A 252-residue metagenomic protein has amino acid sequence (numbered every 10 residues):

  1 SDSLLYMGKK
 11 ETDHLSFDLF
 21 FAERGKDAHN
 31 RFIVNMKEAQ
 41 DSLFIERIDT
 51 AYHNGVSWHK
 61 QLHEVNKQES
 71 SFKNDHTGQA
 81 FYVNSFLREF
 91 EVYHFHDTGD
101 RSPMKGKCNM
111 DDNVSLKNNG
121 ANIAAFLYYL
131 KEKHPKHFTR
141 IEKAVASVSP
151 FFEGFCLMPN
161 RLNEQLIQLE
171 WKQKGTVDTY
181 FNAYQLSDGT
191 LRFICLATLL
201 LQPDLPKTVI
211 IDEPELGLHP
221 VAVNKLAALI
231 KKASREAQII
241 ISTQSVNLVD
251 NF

Functional and structural regions predicted by a protein language model:
S1, Q165-F252: Switch/communication elements of ASCE P-loop NTPase nucleotide-binding domains
S1-A39: Conserved P-loop NTP-binding catalytic core
Y6, V56-K60, F181: Residues at secondary-structure transition points
L15, R88, Q165-I167: Change "...and in nucleic-acid phosphodiester-cleaving endonucleases..." to "...and in nucleic-acid processing enzymes
L19-G25, Y52-N54, W171-G175: Short acidic, glycine-rich loop/turn motifs
R24-L157: Electropositive, glycine-dotted interaction segments that contact anionic polymers or phosphate-rich ligands
G25-K26, L162-N163, Q202: Short glycine/serine/proline-enriched coil/turn segments at secondary-structure junctions
S149-G175: Pre-Walker A segment
